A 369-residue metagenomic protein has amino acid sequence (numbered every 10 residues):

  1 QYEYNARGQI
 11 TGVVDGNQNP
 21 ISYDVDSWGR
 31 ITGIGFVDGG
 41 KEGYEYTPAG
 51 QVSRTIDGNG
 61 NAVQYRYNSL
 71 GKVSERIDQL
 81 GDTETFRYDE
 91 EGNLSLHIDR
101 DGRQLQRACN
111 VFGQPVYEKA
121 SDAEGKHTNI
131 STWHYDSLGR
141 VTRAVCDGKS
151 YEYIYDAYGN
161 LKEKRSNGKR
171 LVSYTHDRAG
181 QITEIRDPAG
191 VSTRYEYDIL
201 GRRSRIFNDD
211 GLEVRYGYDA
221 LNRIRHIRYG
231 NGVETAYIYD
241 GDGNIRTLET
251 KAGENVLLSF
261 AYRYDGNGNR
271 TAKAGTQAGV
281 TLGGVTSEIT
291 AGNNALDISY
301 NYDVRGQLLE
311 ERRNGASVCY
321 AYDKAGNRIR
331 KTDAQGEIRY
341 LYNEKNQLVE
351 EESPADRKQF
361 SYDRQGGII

Functional and structural regions predicted by a protein language model:
Q1-D15, N19-F36, G40-D57, N61-D78 (+12 more regions): Beta-strand elements of repeat-based all-beta scaffolds
